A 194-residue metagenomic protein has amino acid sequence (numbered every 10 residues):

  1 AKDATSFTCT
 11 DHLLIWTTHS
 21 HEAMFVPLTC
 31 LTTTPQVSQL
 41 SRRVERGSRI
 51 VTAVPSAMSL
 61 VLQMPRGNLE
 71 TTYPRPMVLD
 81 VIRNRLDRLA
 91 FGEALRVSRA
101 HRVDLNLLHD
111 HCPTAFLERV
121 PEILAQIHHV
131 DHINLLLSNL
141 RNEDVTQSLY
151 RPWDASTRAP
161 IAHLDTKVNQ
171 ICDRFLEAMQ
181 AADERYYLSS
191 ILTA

Functional and structural regions predicted by a protein language model:
A1-A194: Extended non-globular scaffold/tether segments
